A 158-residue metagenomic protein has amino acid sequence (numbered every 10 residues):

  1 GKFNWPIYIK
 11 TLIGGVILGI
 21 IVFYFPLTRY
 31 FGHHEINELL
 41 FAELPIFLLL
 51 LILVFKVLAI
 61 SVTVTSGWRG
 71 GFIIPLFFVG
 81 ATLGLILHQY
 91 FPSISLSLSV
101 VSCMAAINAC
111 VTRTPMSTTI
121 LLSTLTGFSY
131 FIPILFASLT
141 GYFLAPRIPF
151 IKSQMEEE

Functional and structural regions predicted by a protein language model:
G1-E158: Alpha-helical transmembrane segments and immediately membrane-proximal extracytoplasmic
